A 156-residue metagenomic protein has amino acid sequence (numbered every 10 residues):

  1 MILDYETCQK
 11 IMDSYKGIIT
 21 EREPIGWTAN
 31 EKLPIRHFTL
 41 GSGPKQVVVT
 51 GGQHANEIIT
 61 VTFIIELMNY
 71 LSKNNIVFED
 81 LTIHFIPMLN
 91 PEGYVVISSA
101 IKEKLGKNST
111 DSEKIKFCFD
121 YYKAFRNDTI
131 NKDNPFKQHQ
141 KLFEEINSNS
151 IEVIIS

Functional and structural regions predicted by a protein language model:
M1-R36: Short glycine- and acidic-rich boundary segments immediately preceding or forming the N-terminal edge of structured
P24-W27, G51-Q53, I86-P91: Active-site-proximal beta-strand/loop segments in catalytic clefts of secreted hydrolases
I35, A55-E57: Short hydrophobic/aromatic residue motifs in ordered secondary structure
I35-K45: Short beta-strand-to-loop junctions in surface cap/lid or active-site-entrance loops
P44, I58-S156: Active-site/substrate-binding loop(s) of hydrolase catalytic cores
V47-V49: Residue-level marker for buried hydrophobic side chains located in beta-strands that build the well-ordered beta-sheet
